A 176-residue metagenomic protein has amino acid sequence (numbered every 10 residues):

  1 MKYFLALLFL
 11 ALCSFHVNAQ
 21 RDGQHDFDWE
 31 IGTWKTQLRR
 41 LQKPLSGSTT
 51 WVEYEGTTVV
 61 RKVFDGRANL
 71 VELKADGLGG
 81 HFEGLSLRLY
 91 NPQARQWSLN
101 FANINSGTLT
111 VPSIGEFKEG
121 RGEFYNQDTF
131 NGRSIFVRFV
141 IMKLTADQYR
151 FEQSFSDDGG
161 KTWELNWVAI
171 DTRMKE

Functional and structural regions predicted by a protein language model:
F4-C13: Sec-dependent N-terminal signal peptides
A19-E176: Hydrophobic small-molecule pocket/channel-lining residues, especially in calycin-type beta-barrels
